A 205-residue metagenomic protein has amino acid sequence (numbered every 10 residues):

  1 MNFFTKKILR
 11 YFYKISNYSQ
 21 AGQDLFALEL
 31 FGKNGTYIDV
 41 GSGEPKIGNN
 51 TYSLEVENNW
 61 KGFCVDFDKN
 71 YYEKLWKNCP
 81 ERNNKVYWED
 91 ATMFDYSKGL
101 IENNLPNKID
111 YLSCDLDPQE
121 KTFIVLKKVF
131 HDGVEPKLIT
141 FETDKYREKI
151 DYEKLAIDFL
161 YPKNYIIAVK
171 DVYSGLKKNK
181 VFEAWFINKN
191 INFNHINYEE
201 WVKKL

Functional and structural regions predicted by a protein language model:
M1-S19: Membrane-proximal basic amphipathic "stem/tether" segments
Y13-K14, S42, T143-E148: Short histidine/acidic/glycine/proline-rich micro-motifs that form metal- and phosphate-coordinating active-site loops
I15-D95: SAM cofactor-binding core of SAM-dependent methyltransferases, primarily the Rossmann-like beta-alpha-beta module
A27, L75, L100, V125-V129: Hydrophobic packing residues within well-ordered alpha-helices of enzyme cores
Y52-S53, E57-K61, N107-C114, P118-L205: Conserved acidic-Pro-Pro-aromatic motif
Y72-E73, E81-N83, F94, E102 (+3 more regions): Class I S-adenosyl-L-methionine-dependent methyltransferase catalytic core
E73-K74, Y96-S97, R147-Y152: Short, charged, surface-exposed secondary-structure boundary motifs
G99-L105: Conserved amphipathic alpha-helix within the SDR
